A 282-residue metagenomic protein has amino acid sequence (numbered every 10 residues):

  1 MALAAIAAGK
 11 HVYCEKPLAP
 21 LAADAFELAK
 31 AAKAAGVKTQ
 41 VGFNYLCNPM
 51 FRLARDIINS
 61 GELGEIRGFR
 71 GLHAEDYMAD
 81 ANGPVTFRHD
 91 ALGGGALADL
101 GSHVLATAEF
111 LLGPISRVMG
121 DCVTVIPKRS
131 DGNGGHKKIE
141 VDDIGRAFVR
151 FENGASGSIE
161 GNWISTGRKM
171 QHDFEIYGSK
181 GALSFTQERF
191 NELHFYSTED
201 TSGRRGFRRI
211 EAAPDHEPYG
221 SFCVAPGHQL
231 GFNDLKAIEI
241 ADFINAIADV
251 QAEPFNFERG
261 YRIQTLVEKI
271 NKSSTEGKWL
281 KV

Functional and structural regions predicted by a protein language model:
M1, L28, A54, K269-I270: Aromatic/hydrophobic pocket-lining residues that form π-stacking "cages" and hydrophobic walls in ligand
M1-C47, G61: Beta-strand-loop-alpha-helix segment that lines the small-molecule cofactor/substrate pocket of alpha/beta enzymes
K10, A35-K38, E65-R67, N153-G157: Short, well-ordered coil/turn segments that N-cap beta-strands
C14, T39-V41, R70, I159 (+1 more regions): Hydrophobic residues in well-ordered beta-strands that form the structural core
N44, P127-K138, R146-F151, F174-E175 (+1 more regions): C-terminal glycine/acidic-rich active-site capping loop/insertion
Y45-E140, L193, G277: Predominantly a Rossmann-like dinucleotide-binding segment in NAD(P)-dependent oxidoreductases
G161-K169, H228: Glycine-rich phosphate/pyrophosphate-binding beta-alpha loops
G231, L235-E239, V267-E276: Stable alpha-helical structural segments in soluble proteins, enriched in small hydrophobic residues
